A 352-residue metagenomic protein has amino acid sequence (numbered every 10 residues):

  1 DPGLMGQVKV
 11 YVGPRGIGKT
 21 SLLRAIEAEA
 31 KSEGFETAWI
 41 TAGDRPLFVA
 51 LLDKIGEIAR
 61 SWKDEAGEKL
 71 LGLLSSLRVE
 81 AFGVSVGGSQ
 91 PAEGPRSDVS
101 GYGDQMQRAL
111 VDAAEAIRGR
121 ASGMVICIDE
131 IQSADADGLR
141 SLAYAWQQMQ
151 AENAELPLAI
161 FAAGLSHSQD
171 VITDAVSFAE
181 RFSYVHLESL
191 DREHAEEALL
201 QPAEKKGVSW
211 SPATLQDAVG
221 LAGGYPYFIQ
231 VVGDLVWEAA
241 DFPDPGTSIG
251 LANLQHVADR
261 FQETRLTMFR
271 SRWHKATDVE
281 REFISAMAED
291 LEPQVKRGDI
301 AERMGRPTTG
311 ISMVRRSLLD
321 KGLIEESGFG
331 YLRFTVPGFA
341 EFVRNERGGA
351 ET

Functional and structural regions predicted by a protein language model:
G3-I126, S133-D135, L158: P-loop NTPase nucleotide-binding core
R118-R120, M124-V125, S133-V176, Y184-H186: Sensor-1/coupling segment of RecA-like P-loop NTPase cores
A136-D137, M304-K321, F329: Short amphipathic alpha-helical interaction segments
L187-T214, V232: Conserved small helical "lid"/interfacial subdomain of P-loop NTPases
S209-L221, V295-D299: Short conserved motifs of the RecA-like P-loop NTPase core
G224, Q230-T308: Winged-helix-like regulatory helical subdomains adjacent to P-loop NTPase cores
S327-R333, P337-G338: Short, Lys/Arg-rich nucleic-acid/phosphate-binding segment
P337-T352: Short, amphipathic alpha-helical interaction segments positioned at domain boundaries
